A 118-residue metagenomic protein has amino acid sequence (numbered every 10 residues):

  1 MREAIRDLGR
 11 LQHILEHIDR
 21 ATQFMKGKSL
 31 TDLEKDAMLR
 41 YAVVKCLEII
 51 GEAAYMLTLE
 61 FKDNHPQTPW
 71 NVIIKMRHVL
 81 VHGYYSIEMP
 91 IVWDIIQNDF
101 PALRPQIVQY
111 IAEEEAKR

Functional and structural regions predicted by a protein language model:
M1-R118: Solvent-exposed interaction patches of small proteins and small membrane subunits
